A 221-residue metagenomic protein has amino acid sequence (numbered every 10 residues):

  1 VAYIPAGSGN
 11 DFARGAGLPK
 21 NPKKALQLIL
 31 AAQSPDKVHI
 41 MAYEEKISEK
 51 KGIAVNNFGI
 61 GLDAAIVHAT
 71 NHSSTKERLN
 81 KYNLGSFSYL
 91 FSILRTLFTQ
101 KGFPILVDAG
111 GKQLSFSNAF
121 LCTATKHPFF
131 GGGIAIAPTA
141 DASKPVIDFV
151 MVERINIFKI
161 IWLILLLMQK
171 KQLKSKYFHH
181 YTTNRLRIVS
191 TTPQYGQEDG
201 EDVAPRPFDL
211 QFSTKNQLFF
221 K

Functional and structural regions predicted by a protein language model:
A2-L114: Catalytic core of DAGKc-family lipid kinases
F12-G15, A65, G133-I134, I161 (+1 more regions): Short glycine-/acidic-enriched loop or helix-start segments at secondary-structure transitions that form or flank
Y43-I47, S117-A119, L186-I188: Short, hydrophobic/aliphatic alpha-helical segments
I53-V55, A119-A124: AMP-binding/adenylate-forming core of the ANL superfamily
L62, P128-F130, N156: Short, catalytically relevant binding-site loops at active-site mouths
A109-G111, F116, A135, D141-K221: ATP/nucleoside-binding phosphotransfer catalytic cores, i.e., glycine-rich phosphate-binding loops
L121-I136, D202: Glycine-rich phosphate/pyrophosphate-binding beta-alpha loops
